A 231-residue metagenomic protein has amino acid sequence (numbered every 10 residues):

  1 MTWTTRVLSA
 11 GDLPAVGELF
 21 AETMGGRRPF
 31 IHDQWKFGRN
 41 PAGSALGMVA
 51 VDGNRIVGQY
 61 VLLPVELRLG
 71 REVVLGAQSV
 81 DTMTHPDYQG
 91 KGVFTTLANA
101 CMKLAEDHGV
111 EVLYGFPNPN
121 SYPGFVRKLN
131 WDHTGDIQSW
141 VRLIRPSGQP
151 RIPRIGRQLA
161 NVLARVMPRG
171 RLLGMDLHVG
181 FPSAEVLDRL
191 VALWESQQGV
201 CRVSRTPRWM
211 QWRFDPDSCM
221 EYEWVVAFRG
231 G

Functional and structural regions predicted by a protein language model:
M1-F37, P41-D52, I56, L62 (+2 more regions): Short amphipathic alpha-helix that is part of the acyltransferase structural core
F37-V49, G53, G58, V126 (+2 more regions): A short helix-loop-beta-strand connector motif used in the catalytic cores of GNAT acetyltransferases and, in some
Q59, G231: Short glycine-/small-residue motifs
L67, F116, W131-I152: Conserved catalytic-core motifs of GNAT/GCN5-like acyltransferases
L67-S79, Q89: A conserved beta-turn-beta hairpin within the catalytic core of GNAT-like acetyltransferases that forms part
T84, Q89-K103: Conserved acetyl-CoA-binding loop-helix of GNAT-fold acetyltransferases
A105-N118, K128: Conserved GNAT acetyl-CoA-binding A-motif
G199-E223: Non-catalytic substrate-recognition and accessory regions of acyl/acetyltransferase enzymes
